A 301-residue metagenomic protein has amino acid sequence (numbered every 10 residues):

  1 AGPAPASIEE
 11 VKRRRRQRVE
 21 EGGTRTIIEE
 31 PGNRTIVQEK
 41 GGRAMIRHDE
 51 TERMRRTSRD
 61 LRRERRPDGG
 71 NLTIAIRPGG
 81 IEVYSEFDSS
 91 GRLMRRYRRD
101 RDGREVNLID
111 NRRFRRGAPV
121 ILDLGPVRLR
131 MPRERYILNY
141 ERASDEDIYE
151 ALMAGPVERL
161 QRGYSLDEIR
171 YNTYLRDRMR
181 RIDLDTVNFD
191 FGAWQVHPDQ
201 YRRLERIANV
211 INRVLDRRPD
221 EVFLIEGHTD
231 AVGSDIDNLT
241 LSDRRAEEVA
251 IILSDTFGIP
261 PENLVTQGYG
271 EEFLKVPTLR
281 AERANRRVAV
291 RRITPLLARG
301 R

Functional and structural regions predicted by a protein language model:
A1-R62, G70, D102-R162, L166-E168 (+2 more regions): N-proximal, low-complexity, solvent-exposed accessory regions that precede a main structured/catalytic
G22-G23, E30-G32, G41, D68 (+5 more regions): Extracytoplasmic
I28-E29, R56-T57, E64-P67, I74-P78 (+2 more regions): Low-complexity, polar/charged sequence tracts that form flexible coils or short amphipathic helices and often embed
T35-Q38, M45-R47, L72-I76, V83-F87 (+5 more regions): Soluble periplasmic/extracytoplasmic beta-strand elements of cell-envelope proteins
K40-G42, T51, P78-G80, F87-G91 (+6 more regions): Solvent-exposed coil/turn segments that connect beta secondary-structure elements in extracytoplasmic/periplasmic
R92-R95, H197: Short amphipathic alpha-helical segments with coiled-coil-like heptad repeat character
L160-Q161, L166-L175, I182, F189-E226 (+3 more regions): Periplasmic peptidoglycan-binding/anchoring modules of Gram-negative envelope and division proteins
D199-Y201, H228-R301: Periplasmic OmpA-like peptidoglycan-binding domain that tethers envelope proteins to the cell wall
